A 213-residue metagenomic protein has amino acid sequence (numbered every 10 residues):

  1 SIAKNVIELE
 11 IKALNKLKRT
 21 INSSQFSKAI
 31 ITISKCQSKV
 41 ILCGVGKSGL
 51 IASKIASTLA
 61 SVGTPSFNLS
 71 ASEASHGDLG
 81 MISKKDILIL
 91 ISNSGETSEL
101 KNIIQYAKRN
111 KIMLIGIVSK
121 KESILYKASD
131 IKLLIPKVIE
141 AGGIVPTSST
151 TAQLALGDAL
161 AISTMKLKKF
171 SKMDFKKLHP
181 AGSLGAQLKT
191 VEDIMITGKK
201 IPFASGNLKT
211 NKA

Functional and structural regions predicted by a protein language model:
S1-K35: An N-terminal, well-structured beta->alpha segment
A3, I7-E10, F26, S48 (+8 more regions): Generic structural signal for well-ordered, non-membrane alpha-helical segments in soluble metabolic enzymes
N5-A13, I55, L59, Q187-T197: Short, basic/glycine-rich phosphate-binding loops at helix/coil junctions that contact nucleotide phosphates
L14, K18-N22, I87-E96, A204-N207: Short, glycine-rich nucleotide/cofactor-binding loops
Q25-A29, A74-D78, K212-A213: Short acidic active-site motifs
S38-K168: Glycine-rich phosphate-binding loops that contact phosphosugars or nucleotide phosphates
A161-L184: Charged, glycine-interspersed solvent-exposed loop segments at helix/strand-loop junctions that cap or gate access
A186-A213: Bateman/CBS regulatory modules and CBS-like beta-alpha motifs in cytosolic regions of diverse proteins
